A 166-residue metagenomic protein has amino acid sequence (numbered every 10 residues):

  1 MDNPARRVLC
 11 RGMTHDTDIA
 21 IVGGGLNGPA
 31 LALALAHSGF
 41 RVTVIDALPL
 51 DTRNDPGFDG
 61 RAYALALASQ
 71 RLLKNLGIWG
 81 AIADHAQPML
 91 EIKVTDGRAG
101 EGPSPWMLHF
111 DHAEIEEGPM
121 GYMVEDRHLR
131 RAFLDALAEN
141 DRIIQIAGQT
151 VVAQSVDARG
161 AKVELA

Functional and structural regions predicted by a protein language model:
D2, V8-L9: Short, positively charged and aromatic/hydrophobic N-terminal segments
L9, H85-A166: Conserved N-terminal helical subregion
T14-T17, A166: Core beta-strand elements of the Rossmann-like FAD/NAD(P) dinucleotide-binding domain in flavoenzyme oxidoreductases
T17-V44: N-terminal Rossmann-like FAD-binding beta1-loop-alpha1 element of flavoenzymes
A36-R61: Glycine-rich FAD pyrophosphate-binding loop
R41, W79, I144: Residue-level detector of anion-binding/catalytic polar loops
G57-A99: N-terminal FAD cofactor-binding segment of flavoenzymes
